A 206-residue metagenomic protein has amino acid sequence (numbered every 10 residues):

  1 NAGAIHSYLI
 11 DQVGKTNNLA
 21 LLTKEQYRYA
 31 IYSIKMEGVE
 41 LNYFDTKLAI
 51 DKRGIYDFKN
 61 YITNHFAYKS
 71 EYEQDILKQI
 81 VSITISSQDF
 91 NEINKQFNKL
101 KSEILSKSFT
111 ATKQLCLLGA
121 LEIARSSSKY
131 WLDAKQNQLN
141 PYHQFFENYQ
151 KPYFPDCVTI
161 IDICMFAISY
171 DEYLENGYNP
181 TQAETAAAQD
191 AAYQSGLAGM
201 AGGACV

Functional and structural regions predicted by a protein language model:
N1-F154: N-terminal propeptides/leader regions of secreted preproproteins that are proteolytically removed before maturation
Q144-V206: Hydrophobic, gly/ala-rich membrane-insertion helices/peptides used by toxins and envelope proteins
